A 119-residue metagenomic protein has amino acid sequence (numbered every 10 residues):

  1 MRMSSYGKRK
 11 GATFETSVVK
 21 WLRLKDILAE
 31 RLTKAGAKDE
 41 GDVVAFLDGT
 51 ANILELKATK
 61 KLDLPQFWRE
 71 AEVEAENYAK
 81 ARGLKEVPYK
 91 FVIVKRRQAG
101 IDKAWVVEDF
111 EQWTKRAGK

Functional and structural regions predicted by a protein language model:
M1-K119: Catalytic phosphate/metal-binding cores of nucleic-acid and nucleotide-processing enzymes, i.e., regions that mediate
